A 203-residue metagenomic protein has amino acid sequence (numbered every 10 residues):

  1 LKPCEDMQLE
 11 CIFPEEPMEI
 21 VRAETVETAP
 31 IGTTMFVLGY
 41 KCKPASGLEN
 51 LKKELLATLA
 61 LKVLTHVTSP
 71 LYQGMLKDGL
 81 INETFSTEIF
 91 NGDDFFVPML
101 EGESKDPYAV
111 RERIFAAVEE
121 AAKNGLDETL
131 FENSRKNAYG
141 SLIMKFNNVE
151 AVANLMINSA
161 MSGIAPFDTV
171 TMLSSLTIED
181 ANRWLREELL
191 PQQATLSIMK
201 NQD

Functional and structural regions predicted by a protein language model:
L1-S46, D203: An aromatic/glycine/proline-enriched structural segment found at the starts of mature extracellular/organellar domains
K2, A60-L61, Y72, F115 (+4 more regions): Generic solvent-exposed, charged/amphipathic alpha-helical segments that serve as macromolecular interface scaffolds
I20-R22, I31-T34, T58, D94-F96 (+1 more regions): A generic structural signal for well-ordered coil/turn residues at beta-strand boundaries that shape enzyme active-site
T25, S86-E88, N182-R186: Generic recognition of flexible, low-complexity loop/linker segments
M35-A45, Y72-K123, E128-L176, Q193-K200: M16 family metallopeptidases and their MPP-like homologs
L38, E49-T65, M75: Active/ligand-binding-proximal structured segments within catalytic/core domains that scaffold catalytic residues
N182-I198: Bilobed periplasmic-binding protein-like "clamshell/Venus-flytrap" ligand-binding domains
